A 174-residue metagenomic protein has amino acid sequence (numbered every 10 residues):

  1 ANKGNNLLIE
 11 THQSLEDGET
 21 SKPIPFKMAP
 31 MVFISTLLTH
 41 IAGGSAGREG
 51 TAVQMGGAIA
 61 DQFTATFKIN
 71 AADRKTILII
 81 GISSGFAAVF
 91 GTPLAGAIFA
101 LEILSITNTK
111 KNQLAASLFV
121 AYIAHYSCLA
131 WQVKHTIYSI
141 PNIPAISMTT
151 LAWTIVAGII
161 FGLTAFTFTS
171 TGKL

Functional and structural regions predicted by a protein language model:
A1-L174: Alpha-helical transmembrane segments and immediately membrane-proximal extracytoplasmic
